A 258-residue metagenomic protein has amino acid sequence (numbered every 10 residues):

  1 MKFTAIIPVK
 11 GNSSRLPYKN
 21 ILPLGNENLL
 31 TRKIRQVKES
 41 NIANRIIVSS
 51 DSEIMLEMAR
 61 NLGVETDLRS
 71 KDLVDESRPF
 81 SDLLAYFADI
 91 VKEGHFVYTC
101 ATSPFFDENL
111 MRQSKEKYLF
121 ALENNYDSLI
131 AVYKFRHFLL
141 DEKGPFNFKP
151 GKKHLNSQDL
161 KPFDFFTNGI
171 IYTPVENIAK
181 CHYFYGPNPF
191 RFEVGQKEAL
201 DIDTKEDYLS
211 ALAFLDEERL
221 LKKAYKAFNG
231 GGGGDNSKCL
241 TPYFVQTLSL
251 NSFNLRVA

Functional and structural regions predicted by a protein language model:
K2-S49: N-terminal glycine-rich phosphate-binding loop and ensuing alpha1 helix
K10, K71, C100, Y133-K134: Histidine-centered beta-alpha loop that forms part of the nucleotide-sugar donor binding/catalytic region in diverse
A43, E93, E123-D127: Short, high-confidence coil segments that cap the C-terminus of an alpha-helix and link into the following beta-strand
E53-V97, F105-Q113: Short phosphate-binding loop-to-helix
P79-D82, F165-G230, G234-C239, F244: Conserved alpha/beta core of the MobA/IspD/sugar-nucleotide pyrophosphorylase nucleotidyltransferase superfamily
P104-E198: Conserved core of the sugar-phosphate nucleotidyltransferase
